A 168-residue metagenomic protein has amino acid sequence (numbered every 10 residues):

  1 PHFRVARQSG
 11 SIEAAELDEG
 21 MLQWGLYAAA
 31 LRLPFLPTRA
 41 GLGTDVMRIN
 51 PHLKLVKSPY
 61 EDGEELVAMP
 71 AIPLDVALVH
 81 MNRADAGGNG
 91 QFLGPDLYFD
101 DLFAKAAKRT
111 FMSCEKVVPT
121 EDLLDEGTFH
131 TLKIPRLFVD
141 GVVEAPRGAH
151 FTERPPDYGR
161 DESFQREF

Functional and structural regions predicted by a protein language model:
P1-F168: Conserved alpha/beta enzyme-core scaffold
